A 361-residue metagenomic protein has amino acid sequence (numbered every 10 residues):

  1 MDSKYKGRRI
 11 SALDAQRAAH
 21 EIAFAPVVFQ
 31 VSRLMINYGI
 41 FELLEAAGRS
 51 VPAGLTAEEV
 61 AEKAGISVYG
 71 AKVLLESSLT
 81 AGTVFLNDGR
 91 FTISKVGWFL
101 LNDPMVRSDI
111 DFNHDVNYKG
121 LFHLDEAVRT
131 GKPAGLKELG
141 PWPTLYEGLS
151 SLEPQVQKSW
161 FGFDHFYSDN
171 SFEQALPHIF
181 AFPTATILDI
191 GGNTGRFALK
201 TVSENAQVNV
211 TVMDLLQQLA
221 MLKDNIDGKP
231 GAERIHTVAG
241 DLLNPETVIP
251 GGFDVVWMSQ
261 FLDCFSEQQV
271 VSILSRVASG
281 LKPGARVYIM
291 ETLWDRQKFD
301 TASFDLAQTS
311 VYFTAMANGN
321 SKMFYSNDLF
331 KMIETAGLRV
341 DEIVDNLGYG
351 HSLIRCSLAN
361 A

Functional and structural regions predicted by a protein language model:
D2-T80, F85, A181, L188-A361: Alpha-helical subdomain
Y5-I10, Q16-G48, P52, K63 (+1 more regions): Conserved Class I S-adenosyl-L-methionine-dependent methyltransferase catalytic core
